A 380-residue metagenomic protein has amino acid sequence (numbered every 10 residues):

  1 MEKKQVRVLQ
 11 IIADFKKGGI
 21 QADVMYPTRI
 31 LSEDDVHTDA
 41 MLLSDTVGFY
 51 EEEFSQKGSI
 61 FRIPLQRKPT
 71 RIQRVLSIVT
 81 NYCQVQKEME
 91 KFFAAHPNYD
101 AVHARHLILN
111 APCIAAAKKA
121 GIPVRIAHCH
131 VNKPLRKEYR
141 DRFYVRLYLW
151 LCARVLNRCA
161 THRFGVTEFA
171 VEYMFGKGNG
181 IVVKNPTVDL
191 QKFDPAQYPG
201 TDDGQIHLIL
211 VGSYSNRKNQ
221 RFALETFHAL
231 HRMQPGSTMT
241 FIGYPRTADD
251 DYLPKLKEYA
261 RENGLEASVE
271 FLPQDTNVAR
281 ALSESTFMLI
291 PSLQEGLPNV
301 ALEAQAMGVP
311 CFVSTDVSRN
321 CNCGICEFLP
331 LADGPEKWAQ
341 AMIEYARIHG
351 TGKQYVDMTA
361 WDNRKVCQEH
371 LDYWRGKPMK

Functional and structural regions predicted by a protein language model:
V6, Q10-G18, A22, Y26-V79 (+2 more regions): N-terminal strand-loop element at the rim of the active site of nucleotide-sugar-dependent glycosyltransferases
Q21-Y26, S213-R232, D251-P254: A conserved mid-protein helix/loop that constitutes part of the nucleotide-sugar donor-binding site
M41-L42, A301, P310-S314: Short hydrophobic beta-strand element within catalytic cores of glycosyltransferases and related nucleotide-activated
F61-P64, W150, R154-P195: Donor nucleotide-sugar binding/catalytic pocket of nucleotide-sugar-dependent glycosyltransferases
A104-N110, C129: Short His-centered aromatic/hydrophobic patch
L253-P273: Nucleotide-activated donor-binding/catalytic signature segment of Leloir-type glycosyltransferases, i.e., the conserved
Q274, L293: Aromatic "clamp/platform" in nucleotide-sugar-dependent glycosyltransferases that forms part of the donor/acceptor
N320-R347: Change "using UDP/GDP/dTDP sugars" to "using nucleotide sugars
